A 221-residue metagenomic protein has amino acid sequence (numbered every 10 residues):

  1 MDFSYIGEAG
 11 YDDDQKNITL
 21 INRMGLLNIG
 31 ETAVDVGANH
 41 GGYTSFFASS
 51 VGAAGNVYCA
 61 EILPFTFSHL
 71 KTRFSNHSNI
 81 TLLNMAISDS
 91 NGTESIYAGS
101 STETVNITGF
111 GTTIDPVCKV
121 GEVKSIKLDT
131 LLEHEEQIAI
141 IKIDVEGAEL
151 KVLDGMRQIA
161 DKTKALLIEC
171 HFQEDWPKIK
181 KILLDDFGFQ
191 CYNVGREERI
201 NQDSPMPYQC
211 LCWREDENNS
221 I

Functional and structural regions predicted by a protein language model:
M1-I221: Phosphate/nucleotide-binding beta-alpha loop and adjacent structural elements of enzyme active sites
